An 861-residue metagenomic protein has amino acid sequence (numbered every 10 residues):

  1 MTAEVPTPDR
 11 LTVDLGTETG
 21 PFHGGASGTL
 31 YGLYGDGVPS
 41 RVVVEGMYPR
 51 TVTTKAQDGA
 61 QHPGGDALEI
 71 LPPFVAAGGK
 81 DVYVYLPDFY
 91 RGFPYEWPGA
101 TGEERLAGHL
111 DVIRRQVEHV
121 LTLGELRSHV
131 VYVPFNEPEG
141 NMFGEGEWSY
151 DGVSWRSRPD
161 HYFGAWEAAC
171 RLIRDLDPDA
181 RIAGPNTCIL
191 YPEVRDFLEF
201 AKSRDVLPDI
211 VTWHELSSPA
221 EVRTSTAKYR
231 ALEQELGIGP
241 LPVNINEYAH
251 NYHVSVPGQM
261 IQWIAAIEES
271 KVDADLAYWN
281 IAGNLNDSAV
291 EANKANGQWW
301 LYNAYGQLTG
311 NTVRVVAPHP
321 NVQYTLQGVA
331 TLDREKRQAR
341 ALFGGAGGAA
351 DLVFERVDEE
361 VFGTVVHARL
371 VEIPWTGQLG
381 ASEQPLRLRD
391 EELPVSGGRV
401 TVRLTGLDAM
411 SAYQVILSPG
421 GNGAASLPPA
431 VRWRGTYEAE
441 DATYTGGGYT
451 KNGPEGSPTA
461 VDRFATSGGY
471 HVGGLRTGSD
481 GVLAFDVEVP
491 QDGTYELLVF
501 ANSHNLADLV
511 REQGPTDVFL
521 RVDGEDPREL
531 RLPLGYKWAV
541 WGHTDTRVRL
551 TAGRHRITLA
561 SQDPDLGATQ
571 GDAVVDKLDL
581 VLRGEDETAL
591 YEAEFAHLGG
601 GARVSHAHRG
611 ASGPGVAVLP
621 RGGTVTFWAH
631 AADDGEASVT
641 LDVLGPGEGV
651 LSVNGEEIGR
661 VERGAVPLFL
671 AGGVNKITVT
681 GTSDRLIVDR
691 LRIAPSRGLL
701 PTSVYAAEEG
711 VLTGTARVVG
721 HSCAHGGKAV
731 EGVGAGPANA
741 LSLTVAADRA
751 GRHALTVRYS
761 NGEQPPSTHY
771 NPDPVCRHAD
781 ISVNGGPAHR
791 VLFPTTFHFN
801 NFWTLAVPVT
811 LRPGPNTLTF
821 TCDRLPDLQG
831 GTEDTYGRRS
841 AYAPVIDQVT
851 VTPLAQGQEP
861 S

Functional and structural regions predicted by a protein language model:
M1-V131, E167-G184, N296-G297, L301-G469 (+14 more regions): Non-catalytic accessory regions flanking glycosidase/transglycosidase catalytic cores in CAZymes
H23-G24, M47, R127-S128, V206 (+5 more regions): Structured loop/turn residues at beta-strand edges in well-structured enzyme cores
Y31, T54, P134-F135, G184-P185 (+4 more regions): Conserved beta-strand positions
Y34, Q57, E137, L190 (+6 more regions): Flexible loop residues that form catalytic and substrate-binding hotspots at small-molecule/glycan-binding clefts
S40-R41, P63-G65, P94-W97, F143-E147 (+6 more regions): Short, solvent-exposed loop/turn and secondary-structure capping segments
F93-A231, Y252-Q262, S288: Active-site cleft segment of glycoside hydrolase catalytic domains centered on the general acid/base Glu
L216-L308: Catalytic-core region of carbohydrate-active enzymes that cleave or remodel glycosidic bonds
G423-S861: Extracytoplasmic
